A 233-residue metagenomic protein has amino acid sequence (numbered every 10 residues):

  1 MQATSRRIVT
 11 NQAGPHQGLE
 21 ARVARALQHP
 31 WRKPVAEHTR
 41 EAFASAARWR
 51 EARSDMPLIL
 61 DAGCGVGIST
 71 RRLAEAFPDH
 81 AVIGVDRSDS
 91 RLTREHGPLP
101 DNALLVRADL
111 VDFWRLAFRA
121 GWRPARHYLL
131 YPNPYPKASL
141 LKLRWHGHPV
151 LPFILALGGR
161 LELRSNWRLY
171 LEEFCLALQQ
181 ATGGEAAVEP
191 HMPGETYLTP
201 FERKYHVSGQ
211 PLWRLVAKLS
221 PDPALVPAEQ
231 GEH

Functional and structural regions predicted by a protein language model:
M1-L58, I68-R72: S-adenosyl-L-methionine
A62, V85: Conserved beta-strand/loop positions that form the S-adenosyl-L-methionine
G63-G67: Class I SAM-dependent methyltransferase "Motif I" SAM/SAH-binding loop
S88: Conserved SAM/SAH-binding beta-strand->alpha-helix loop
G97-A120: S-adenosyl-L-methionine
K142-V150: Charged helix-capping and loop-helix junction motifs
L157-S165: Conserved beta-strand signature within the Rossmann-like core of class I S-adenosyl-L-methionine
Y170-A177, A181-H233: Class I S-adenosyl-L-methionine
